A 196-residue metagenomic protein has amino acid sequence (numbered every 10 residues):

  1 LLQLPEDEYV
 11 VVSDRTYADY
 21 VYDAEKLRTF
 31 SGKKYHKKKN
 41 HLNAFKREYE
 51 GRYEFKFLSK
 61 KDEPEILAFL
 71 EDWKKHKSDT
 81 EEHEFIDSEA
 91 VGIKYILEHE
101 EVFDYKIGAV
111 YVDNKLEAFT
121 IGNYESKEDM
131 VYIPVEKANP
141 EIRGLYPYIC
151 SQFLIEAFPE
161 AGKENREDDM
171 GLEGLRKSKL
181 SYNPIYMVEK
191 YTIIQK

Functional and structural regions predicted by a protein language model:
L1-L4: Acidic, low-complexity central loop/insert segments
E6-T80: Acyltransferase donor/substrate-recognition loop-hinge adjacent to the catalytic core
H36, D87-A90, G144: Conserved phosphate-coordination/catalytic loops
K38, G92-I93, C150: Amphipathic coiled-coil/heptad-repeat helices and related helical stalk/stem segments that mediate oligomerization
A44, D72, Y95-E98, Q152-E156: A generic secondary-structure signal
K60-L67, I86-D87, D169, E173: An alpha-helix initiation/capping motif
E65-K115: Short, conserved active-site entrance elements at the starts or edges of catalytic domains
Y105-Q195: Aromatic (often tryptophan-rich) hydrophobic motifs at membrane interfaces
